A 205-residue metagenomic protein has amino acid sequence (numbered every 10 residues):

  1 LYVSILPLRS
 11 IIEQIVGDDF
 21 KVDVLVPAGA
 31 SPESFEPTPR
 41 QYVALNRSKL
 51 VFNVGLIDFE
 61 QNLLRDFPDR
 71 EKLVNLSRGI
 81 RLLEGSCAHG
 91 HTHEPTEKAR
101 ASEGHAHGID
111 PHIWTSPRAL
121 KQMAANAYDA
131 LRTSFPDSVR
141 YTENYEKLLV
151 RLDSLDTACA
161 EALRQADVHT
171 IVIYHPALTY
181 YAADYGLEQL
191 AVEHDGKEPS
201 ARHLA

Functional and structural regions predicted by a protein language model:
L1-A205: Extracytoplasmic metal-acquisition and chelation regions
